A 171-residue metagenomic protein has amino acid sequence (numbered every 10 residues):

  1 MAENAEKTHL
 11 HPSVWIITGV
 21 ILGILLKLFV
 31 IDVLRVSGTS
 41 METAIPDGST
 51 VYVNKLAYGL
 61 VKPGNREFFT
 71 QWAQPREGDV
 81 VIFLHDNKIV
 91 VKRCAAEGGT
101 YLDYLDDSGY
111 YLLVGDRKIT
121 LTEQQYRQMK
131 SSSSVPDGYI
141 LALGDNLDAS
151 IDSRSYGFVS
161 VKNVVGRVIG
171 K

Functional and structural regions predicted by a protein language model:
M1-I89, G157-K171: Protein maturation boundaries and topogenic segments
A5, S37-P46, V114-D116, L121 (+1 more regions): Acidic/glycine-rich C-terminal interaction modules and beta/coil loop segments that lie outside canonical DNA-binding
V33, V91-R93, Y101, S132 (+1 more regions): Well-ordered beta-strand positions in beta-sheet-rich domains
G48-S49, D79-V80, T100, Y139 (+1 more regions): Structural motif
Y58-G59, N87-K88, Y101-L102, L147-A149: Solvent-exposed loop/turn segments at secondary-structure junctions within structured extracellular/periplasmic domains
P63-G64, D107, S153-R154: Short, well-ordered secondary-structure micro-motifs
F83, Y111-V114: Short aromatic-centered micro-motifs
K88-L112: Mid-length scaffold segments of soluble, non-membrane domains
